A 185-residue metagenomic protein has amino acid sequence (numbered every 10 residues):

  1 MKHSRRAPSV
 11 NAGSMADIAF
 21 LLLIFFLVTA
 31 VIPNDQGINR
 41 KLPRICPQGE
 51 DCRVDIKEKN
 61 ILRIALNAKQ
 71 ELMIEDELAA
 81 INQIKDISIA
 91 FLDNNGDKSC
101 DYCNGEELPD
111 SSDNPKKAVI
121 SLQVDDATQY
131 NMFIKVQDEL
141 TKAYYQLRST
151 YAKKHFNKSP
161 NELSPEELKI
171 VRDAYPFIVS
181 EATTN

Functional and structural regions predicted by a protein language model:
M1-K41: Short terminal targeting/anchoring segments
I32-N185: Long, low-hydrophobicity, acidic/polar, solvent-exposed interaction domains
